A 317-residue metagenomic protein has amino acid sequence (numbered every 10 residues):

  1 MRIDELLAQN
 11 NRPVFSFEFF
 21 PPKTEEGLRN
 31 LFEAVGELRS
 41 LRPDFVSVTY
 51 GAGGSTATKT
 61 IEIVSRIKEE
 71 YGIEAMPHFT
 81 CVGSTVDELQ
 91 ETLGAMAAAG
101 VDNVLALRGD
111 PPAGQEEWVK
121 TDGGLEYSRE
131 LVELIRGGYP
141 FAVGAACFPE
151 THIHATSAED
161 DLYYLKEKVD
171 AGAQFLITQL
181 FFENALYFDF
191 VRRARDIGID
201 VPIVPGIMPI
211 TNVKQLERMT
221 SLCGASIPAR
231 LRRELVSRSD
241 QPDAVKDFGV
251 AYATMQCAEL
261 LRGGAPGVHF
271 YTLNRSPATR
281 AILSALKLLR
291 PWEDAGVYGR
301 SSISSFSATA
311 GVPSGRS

Functional and structural regions predicted by a protein language model:
M1-V48: Conserved N-terminal beta1-alpha1 strand-loop-helix module at the mouth
I3-E5, G27-L28, G54-R66, T85-E91 (+4 more regions): Active-site-adjacent beta->alpha loops and helix N-cap segments on the catalytic face of soluble alpha/beta enzymes
V14-N30, A75-D87, A142-D160, V236-A251: Active-site mouth loops of central-metabolism enzymes
S16, S47, L105-A106, I177 (+1 more regions): Conserved beta-strand positions in the central sheet of alpha/beta enzyme cores
E18, V46, M96, K168 (+3 more regions): Conserved, mostly hydrophobic/aromatic
F19-P22, T49-G53, H78-S84, G109-D110 (+5 more regions): Active-site beta-loop-alpha junctions enriched in small/polar residues
E25-L38, T60, V86-G94, S157-E167 (+1 more regions): Short, acidic/polar
D122-F148, I197-V250, M255, L286-S307 (+1 more regions): Active-site pocket-lining/capping segments in soluble small-molecule metabolic enzymes
